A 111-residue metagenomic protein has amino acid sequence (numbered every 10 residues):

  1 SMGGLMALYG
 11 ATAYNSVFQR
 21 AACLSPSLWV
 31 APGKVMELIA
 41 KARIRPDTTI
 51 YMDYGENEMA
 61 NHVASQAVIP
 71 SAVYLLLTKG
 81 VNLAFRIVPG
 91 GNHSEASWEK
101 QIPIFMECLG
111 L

Functional and structural regions predicted by a protein language model:
S1-L111: Non-catalytic cap/lid and distal C-terminal segments of serine-dependent acyl enzymes
